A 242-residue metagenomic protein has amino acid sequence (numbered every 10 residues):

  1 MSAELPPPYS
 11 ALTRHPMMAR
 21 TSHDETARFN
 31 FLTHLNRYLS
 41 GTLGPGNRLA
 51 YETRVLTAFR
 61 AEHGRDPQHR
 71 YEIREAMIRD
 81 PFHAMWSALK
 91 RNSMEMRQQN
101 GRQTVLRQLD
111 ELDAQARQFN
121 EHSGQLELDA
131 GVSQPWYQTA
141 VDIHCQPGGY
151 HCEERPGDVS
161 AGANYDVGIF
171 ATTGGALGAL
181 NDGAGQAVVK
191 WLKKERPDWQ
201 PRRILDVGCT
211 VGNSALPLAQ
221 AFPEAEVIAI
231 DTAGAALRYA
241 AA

Functional and structural regions predicted by a protein language model:
M1-T139: N-terminal accessory segments
Q115-F170: N-terminal, positively charged/glycine-rich alpha-helical extensions of SAM-dependent methyltransferases
N164, G178-Q200: Conserved alpha-helix/loop element of class I SAM-dependent methyltransferases that forms part of the SAM/SAH-binding
I169, T173-A179: Solvent-exposed beta-strand/loop surfaces, strongest in extracytoplasmic domains of secreted and cell-surface proteins
Q200-T210: Conserved class I S-adenosyl-L-methionine
L205, A215-A242: Class I SAM-dependent methyltransferase SAM/SAH-binding core
